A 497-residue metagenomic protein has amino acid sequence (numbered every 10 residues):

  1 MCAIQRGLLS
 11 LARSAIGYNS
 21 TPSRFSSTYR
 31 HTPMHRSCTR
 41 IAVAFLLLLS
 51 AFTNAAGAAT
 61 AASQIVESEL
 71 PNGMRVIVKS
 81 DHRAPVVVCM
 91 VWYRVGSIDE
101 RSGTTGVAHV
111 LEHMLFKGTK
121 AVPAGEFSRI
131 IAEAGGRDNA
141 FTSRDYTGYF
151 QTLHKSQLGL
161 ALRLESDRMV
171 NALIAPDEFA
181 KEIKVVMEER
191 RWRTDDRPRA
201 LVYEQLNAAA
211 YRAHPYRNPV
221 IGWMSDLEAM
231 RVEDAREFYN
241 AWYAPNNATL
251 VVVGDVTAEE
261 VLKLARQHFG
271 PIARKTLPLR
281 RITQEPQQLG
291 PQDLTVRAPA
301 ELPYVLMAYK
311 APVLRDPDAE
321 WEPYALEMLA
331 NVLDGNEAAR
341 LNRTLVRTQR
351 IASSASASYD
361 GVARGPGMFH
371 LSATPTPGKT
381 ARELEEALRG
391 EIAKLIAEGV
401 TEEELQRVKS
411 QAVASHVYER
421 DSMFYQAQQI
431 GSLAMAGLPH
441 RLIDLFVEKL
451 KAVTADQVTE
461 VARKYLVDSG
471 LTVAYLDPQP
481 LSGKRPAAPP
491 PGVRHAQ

Functional and structural regions predicted by a protein language model:
A3, A12-A15: Acidic, Ala/Val/Gly-enriched low-complexity intrinsically disordered segments
G7, A15-G17, G57: Residue-identity detector for glycine
G7-L11, T21, Y29-F45: Bacterial N-terminal signal peptides that target proteins for export
A42-N54: Bacterial N-terminal signal peptides
G57-S97, A121-Q157, R193-N247, P271-D316 (+7 more regions): Non-catalytic beta-strand/loop surface segments
K117-V122, M169-D177, R193, V400-T401: Short, polar/flexible loop-turn hinges at active-site or ligand-entry regions and domain interfaces
